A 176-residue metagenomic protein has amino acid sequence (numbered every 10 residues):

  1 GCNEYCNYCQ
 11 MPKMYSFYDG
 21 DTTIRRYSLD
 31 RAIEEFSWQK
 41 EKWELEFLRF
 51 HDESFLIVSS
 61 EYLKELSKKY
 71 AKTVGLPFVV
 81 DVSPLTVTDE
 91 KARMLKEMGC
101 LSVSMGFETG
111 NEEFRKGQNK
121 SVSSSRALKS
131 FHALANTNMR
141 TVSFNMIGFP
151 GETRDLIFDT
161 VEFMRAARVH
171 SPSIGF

Functional and structural regions predicted by a protein language model:
G1-F144, E162: Radical SAM [4Fe-4S] cluster-binding motif and immediate context
E4, V58-S59, G117-Q118, I147-D155 (+1 more regions): Flexible glycine/acidic-rich beta-alpha junction loops that bind and position SAM and/or redox cofactors in anaerobic
D30, L63, L156-F158, V169-H170: Short amphipathic alpha-helical surface micro-motifs
E90-R93, P150-A166: Catalytic cores of alpha/beta
